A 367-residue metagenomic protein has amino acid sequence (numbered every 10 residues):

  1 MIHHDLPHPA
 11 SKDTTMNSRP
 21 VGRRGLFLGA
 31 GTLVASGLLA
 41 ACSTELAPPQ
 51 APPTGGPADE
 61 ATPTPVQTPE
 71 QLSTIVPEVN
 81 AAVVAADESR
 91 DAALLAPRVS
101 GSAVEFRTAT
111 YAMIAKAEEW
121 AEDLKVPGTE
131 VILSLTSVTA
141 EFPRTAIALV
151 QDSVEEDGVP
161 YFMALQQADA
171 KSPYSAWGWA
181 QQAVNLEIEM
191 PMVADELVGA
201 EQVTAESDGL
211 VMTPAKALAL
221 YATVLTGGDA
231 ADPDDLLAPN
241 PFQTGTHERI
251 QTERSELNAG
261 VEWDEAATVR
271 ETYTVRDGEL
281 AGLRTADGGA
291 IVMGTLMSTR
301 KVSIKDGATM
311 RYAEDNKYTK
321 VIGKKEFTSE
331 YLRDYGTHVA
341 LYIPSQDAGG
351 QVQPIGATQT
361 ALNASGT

Functional and structural regions predicted by a protein language model:
M1-V21, G29-A41: N-terminal secretory signal peptides
S43-E45: Bacterial signal peptide processing site
P49-V66: Ser/Thr-rich, Proline-interspersed low-complexity disordered segments
P63-A115, P191-E265: Core segments of small alpha/beta cavity-forming domains
L95, V104-G128, A140, L149 (+1 more regions): Solvent-exposed, non-transmembrane segments of extracytoplasmic/periplasmic domains
I114-V159, A266-A313: Surface-exposed, charged secondary-structure patches
V154-A219, T285-M293, K325-T367: Short beta-strand edge/turn micro-motifs at domain boundaries
D306-S329: Mixed-charge, low-complexity intrinsically disordered segments
